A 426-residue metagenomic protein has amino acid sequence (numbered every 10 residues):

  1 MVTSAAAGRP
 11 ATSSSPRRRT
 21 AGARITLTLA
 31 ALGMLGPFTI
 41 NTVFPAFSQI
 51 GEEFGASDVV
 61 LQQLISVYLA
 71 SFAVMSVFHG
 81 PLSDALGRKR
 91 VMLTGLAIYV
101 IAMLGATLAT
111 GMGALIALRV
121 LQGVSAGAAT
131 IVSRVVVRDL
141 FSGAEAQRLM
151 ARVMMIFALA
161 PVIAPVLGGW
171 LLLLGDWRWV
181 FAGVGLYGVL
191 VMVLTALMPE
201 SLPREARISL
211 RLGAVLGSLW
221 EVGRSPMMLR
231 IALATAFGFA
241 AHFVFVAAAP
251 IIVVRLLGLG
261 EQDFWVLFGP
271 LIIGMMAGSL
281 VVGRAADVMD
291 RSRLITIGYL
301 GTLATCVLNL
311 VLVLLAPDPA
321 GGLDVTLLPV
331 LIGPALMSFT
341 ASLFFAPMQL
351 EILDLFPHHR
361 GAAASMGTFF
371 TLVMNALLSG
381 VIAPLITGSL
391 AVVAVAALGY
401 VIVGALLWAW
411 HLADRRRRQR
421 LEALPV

Functional and structural regions predicted by a protein language model:
A11-R19, S201-A232: Juxtamembrane intracellular "pre-TM" segments in multi-pass secondary transporters
A46-V74: Extracellular/periplasmic helix-loop-helix junction of adjacent transmembrane segments in MFS-like secondary
E53-G55, G87, L108-A114, S125 (+2 more regions): Helix-breaking motifs and short loop linkers at transmembrane-helix boundaries and internal kinks in secondary membrane
V74-G113: Conserved MFS/SLC helix-loop-helix module at the cytosolic interface between two early adjacent transmembrane helices
R90-L104, G185, L294-N309: Structural signature of the two symmetry-related core transmembrane helices
I98, A102-G105, G113-L121, L328-G333: Paired small-residue
A114, A151-A196, V266: Helix-loop-helix hairpin linking two adjacent transmembrane segments in secondary transporters
L118-F157: Cytoplasmic helix-loop-helix junction between adjacent transmembrane helices in 12-TM secondary transporters
